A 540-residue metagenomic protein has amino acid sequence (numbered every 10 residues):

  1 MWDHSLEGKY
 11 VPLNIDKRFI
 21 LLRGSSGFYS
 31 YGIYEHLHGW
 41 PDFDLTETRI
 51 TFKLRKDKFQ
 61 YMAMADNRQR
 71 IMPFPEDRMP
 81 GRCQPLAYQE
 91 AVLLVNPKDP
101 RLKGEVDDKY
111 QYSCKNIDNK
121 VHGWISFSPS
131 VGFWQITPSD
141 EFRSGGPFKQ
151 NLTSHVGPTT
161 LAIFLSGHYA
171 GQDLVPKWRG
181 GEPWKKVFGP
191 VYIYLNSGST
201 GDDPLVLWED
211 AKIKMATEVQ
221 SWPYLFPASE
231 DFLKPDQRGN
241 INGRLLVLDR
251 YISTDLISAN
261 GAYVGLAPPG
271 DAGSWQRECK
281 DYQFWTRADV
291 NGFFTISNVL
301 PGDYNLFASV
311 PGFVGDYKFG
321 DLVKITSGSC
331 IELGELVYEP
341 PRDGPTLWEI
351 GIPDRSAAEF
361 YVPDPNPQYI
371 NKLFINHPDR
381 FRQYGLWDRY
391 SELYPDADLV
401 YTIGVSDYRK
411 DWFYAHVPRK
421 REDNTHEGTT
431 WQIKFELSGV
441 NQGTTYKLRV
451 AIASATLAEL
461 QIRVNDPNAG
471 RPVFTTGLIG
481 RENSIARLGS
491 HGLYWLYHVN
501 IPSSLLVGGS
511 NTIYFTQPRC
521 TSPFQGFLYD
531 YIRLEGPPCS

Functional and structural regions predicted by a protein language model:
M1-G39: Extended, loop-rich substrate-binding clefts of extracytoplasmic carbohydrate-active enzymes
K53-K186: A contiguous, surface-exposed recognition patch within enzymatic or periplasmic domains that forms
G239-Y251, G292, L336: A short, amphipathic beta-strand motif
I241, R250-C279: Short, ordered, surface-exposed loop/turn motifs in non-cytosolic proteins
D271-F293: Short, acidic Ser/Thr/Gly-rich low-complexity loop/linker segments typical of extracellular and cell-surface proteins
N291, H426-T430, K434-G443, A451-S540: Beta-strand-rich ligand-recognition modules
G292, G302-F313: A short, solvent-exposed beta-strand micro-motif common in secreted/extracellular proteins
P311-E335, E339-P341: Structured interaction patches on ligand/partner-binding surfaces of diverse proteins
